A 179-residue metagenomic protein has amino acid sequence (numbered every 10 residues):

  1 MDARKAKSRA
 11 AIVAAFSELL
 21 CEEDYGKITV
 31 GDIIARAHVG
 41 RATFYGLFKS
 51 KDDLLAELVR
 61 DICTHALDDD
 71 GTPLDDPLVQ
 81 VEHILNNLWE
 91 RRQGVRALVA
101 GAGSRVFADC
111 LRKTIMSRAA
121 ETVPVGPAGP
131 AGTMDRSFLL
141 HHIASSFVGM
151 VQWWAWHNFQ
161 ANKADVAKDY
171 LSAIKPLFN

Functional and structural regions predicted by a protein language model:
D2-K5, I33-L55, N87-E90, G94-L98 (+2 more regions): Basic/polar phosphate-binding segments, predominantly the helix-turn-helix DNA-binding elements of transcriptional
R4, S8, G103, F107 (+3 more regions): Conserved acidic
A6-S17, C21, G26-H38, Y45-G71 (+2 more regions): An amphipathic alpha-helix adjacent to DNA-recognition modules
F16, L58, I62, A66 (+4 more regions): Hydrophobic recognition helices of helix-based DNA-binding modules
D69-D70, V95-L98, V123-G126, W154 (+1 more regions): Secondary-structure edge/capping motif, primarily at the C-terminal ends of alpha-helices and the immediately following
D75-Q93, H141, G149, A164 (+1 more regions): Amphipathic alpha-helical segments that line or abut small-molecule/effector binding pockets and mediate allosteric
H83, S104-V148, N179: Amphipathic alpha-helical packing segments from all-alpha helical-bundle domains
R136, S145, W153-N179: C-terminal peripheral helix-coil segments that are non-catalytic and often amphipathic
